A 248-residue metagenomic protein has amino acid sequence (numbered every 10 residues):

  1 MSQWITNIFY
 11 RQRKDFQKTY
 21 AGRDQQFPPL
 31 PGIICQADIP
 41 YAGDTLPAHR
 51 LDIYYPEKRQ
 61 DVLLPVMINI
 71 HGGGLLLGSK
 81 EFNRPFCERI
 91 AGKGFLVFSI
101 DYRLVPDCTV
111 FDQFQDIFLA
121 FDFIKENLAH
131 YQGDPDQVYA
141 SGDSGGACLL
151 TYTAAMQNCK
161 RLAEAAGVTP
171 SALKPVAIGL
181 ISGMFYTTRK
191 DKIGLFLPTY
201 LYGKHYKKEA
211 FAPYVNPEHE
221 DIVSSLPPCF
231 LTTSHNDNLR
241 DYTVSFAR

Functional and structural regions predicted by a protein language model:
M1-R248: Alpha/beta-hydrolase superfamily serine-hydrolase fold, recognizing
